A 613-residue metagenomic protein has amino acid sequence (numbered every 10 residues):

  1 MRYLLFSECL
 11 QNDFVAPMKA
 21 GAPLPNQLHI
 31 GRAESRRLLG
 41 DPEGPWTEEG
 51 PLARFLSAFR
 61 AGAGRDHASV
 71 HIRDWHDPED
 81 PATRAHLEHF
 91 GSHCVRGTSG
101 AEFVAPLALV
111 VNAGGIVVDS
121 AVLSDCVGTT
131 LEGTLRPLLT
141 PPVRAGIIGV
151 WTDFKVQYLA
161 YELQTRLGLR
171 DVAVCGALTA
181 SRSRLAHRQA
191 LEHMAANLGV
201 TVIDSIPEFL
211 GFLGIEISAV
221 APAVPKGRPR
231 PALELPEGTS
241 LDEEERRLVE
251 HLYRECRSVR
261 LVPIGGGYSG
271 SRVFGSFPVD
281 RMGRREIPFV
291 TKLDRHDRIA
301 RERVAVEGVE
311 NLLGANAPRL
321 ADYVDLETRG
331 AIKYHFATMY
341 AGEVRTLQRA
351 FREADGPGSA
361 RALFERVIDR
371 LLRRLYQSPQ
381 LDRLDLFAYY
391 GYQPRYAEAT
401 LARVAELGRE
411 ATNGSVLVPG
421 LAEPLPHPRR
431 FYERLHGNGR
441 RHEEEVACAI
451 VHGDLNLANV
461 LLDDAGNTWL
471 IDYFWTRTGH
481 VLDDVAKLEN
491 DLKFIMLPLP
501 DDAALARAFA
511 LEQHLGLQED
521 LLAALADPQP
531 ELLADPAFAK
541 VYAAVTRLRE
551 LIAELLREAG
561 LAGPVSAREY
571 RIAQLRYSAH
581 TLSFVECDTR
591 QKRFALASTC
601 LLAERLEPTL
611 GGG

Functional and structural regions predicted by a protein language model:
M1-A113: Active-site acidic carboxylates
H93-D153: Internal catalytic-core helix/loop-beta-alpha segment that presents or stabilizes conserved functional determinants
I217-P263: Juxta-kinase regulatory segment immediately upstream of eukaryotic protein kinase catalytic domains
G270-V304: ATP-binding glycine-rich loop module of kinase domains
V273-S276, Y432-L482: Active-site acidic catalytic loop and adjacent metal/ATP-binding pocket of ATP-dependent phosphoryl transfer enzymes
V290-Y323, E327, S359, D483: A conserved alpha-helical element in kinase catalytic cores
V309-L313, V344-A397, L425-E443, A449-V451 (+1 more regions): Conserved kinase catalytic-core helix
D483-E550, L575-L582: Active-site activation/catalytic loop segments of kinase-like enzymes and analogous catalytic loops in related
